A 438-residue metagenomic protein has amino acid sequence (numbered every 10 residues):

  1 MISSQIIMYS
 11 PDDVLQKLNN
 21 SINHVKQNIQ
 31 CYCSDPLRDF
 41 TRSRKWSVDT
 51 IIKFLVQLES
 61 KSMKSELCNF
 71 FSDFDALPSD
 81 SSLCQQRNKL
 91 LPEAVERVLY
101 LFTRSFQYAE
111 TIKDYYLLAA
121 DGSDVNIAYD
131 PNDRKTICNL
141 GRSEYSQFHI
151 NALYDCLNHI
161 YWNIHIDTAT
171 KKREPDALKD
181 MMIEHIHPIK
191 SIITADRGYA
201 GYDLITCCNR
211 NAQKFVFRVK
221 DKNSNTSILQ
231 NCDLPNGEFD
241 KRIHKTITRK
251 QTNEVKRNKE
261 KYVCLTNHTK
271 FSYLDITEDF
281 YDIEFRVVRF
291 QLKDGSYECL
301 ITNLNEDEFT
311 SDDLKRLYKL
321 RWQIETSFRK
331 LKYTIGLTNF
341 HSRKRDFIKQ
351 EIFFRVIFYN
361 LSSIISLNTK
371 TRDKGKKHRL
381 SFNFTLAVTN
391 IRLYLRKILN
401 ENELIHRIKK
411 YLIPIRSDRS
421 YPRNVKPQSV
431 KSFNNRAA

Functional and structural regions predicted by a protein language model:
M1-M63, N69-F70, F74, P78 (+6 more regions): Single, function-defining residue in the core of a domain
E93-F106: Short Lys/Arg-enriched helix C-cap and helix-to-coil transition segments that create basic nucleic-acid-contact patches
Y116-L118: Conserved beta-strand elements of the Class I
R134-T136: Short secondary-structure boundary/capping segments
